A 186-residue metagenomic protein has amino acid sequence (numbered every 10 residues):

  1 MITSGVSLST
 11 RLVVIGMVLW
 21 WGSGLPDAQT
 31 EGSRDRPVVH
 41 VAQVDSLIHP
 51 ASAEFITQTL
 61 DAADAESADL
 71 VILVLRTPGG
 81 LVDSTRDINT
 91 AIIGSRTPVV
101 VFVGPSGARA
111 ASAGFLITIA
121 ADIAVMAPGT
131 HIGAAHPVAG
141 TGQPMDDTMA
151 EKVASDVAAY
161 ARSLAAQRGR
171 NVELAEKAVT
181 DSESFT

Functional and structural regions predicted by a protein language model:
M1-V13: Bacterial N-terminal signal peptides that target proteins for export
R11-G24: Bacterial N-terminal signal peptides
L25-T186: Soluble extramembrane regions of membrane proteins in the secretory/endomembrane system
